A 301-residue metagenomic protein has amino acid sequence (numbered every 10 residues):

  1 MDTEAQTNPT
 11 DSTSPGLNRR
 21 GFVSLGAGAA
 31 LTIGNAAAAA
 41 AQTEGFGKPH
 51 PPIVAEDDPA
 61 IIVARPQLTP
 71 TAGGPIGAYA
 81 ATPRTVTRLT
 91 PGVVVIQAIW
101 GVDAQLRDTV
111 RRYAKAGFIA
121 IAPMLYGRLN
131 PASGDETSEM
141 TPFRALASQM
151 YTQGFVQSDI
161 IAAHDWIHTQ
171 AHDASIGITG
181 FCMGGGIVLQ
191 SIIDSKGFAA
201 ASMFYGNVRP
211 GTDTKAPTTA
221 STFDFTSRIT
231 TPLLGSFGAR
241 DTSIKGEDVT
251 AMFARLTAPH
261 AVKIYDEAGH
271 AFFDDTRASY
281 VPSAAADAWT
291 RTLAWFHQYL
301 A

Functional and structural regions predicted by a protein language model:
M1-L17: N-terminal secretory signal peptides
G16-S24, L31-P51: N-terminal twin-arginine translocation
F46-T85: N-terminal cap/lid segment of alpha/beta-hydrolase-fold proteins
L89-A98: Short beta-strand element of the alpha/beta-hydrolase
P142-T169: Alpha/beta-hydrolase active-site loop
I161-A220: Primarily recognizes the serine-hydrolase "nucleophile elbow" in alpha/beta-hydrolase and SGNH/GDSL folds
G235-F237: Short beta-strand/loop motif that positions the catalytic acidic residue of the alpha/beta-hydrolase fold
P259-A301: C-terminal catalytic histidine-bearing segment of alpha/beta-hydrolase fold enzymes
